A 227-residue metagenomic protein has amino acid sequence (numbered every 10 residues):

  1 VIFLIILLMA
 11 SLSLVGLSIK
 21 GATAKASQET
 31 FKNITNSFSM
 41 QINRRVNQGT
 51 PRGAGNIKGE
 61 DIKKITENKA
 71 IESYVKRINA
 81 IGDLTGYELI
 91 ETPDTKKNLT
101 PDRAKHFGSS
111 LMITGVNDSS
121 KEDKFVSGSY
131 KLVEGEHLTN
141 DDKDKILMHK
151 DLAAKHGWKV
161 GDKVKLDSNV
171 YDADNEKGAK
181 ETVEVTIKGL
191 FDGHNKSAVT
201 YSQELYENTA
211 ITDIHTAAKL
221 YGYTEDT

Functional and structural regions predicted by a protein language model:
I2-L12: Alpha-helical transmembrane segments of integral membrane proteins
A10-Q41: Alpha-helical transmembrane segments
K32-V75, N79-T227: Basic-flanked hydrophobic alpha-helices used for secretion and membrane insertion
